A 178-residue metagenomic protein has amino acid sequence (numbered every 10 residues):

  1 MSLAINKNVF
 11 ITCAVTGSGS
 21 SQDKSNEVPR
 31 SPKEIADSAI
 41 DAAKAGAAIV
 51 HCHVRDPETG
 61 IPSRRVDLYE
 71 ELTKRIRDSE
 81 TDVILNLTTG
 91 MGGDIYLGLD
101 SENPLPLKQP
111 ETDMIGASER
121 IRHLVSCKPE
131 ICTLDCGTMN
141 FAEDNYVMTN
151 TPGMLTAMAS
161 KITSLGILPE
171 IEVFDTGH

Functional and structural regions predicted by a protein language model:
M1-E27, G92-G93, L97-P104, T133-F141: N-terminal small/glycine-rich loop or linker at the start of catalytic domains across soluble metabolic enzymes
S2-N6, A43-K44, R77-E80, I121-E130 (+2 more regions): Acidic (Asp/Glu)-rich catalytic clusters
I11-V15, V50-C52, V83-T89, E130-L134 (+1 more regions): Hydrophobic faces of well-ordered beta-strands that scaffold small-molecule active sites in alpha/beta enzyme cores
C13, G60-T89, L155-S164: Alpha-helix-loop-beta-strand connector modules within alpha/beta enzyme cores
D23, A48-L72, E143: Glycine-rich, proline-tolerant flexible connector loops at the mouths of alpha/beta enzymes
P32, Y69-V147: Active-site beta->alpha loop and helix N-cap motifs at the rims of alpha/beta catalytic domains
I35, A42, H53, C132: Conserved, mostly hydrophobic/aromatic
I131-H178: Catalytic alpha/beta core domains of metabolic enzymes, predominantly
